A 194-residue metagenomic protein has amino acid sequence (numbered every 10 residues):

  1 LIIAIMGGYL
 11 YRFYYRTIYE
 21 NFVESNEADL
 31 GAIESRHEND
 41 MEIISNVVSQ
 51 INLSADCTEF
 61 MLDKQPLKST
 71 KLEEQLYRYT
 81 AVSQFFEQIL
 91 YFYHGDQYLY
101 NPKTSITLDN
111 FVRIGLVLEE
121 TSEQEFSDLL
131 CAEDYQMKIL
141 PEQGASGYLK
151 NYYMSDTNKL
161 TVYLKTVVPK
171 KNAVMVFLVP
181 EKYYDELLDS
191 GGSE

Functional and structural regions predicted by a protein language model:
L1-R16, E20: Extreme N-terminal signal-anchor transmembrane helix of membrane signaling/transducer proteins, especially in bacteria
T17, N21, S25, K182-Y183: Carboxylate-rich, polar loop motifs that coordinate divalent cations or form catalytic acidic clusters
E24-G31, R36, D40-D134: Extracytoplasmic/periplasmic sensory segments of membrane signal-transduction proteins
S35, A145, K182-Y184: Short beta-turn/strand-loop junction motif enriched in small, turn-promoting residues
Y93-H94, Q143, V179-E181: Structural motif
Y98-Y100, G147-L149, D185-E186: Short, surface-exposed beta-strand/loop "edge" segments at domain boundaries and coil↔beta transitions
G115-E119, N151-G192: Conserved beta-strands of PAS-like sensory domains
L140-D156: Short loop/turn segments at beta-alpha junctions that line or gate ligand-sensing/allosteric surfaces
